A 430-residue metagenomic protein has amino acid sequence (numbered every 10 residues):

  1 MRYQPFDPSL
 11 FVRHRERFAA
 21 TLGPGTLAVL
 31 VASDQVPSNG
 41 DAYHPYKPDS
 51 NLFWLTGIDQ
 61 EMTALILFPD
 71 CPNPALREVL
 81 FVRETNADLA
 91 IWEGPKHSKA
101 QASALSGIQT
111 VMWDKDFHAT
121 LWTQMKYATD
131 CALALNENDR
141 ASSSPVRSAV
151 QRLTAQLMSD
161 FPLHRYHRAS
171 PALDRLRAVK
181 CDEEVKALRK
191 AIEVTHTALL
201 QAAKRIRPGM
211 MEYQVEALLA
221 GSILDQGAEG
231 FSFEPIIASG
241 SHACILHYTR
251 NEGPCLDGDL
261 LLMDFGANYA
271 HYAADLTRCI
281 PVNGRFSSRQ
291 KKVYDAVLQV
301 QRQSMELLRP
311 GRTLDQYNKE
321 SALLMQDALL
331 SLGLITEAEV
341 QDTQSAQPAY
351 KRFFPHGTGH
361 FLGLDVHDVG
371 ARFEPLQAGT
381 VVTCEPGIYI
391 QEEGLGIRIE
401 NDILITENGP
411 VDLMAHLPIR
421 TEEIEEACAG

Functional and structural regions predicted by a protein language model:
M1-G430: Active-site neighborhoods and metal-handling regions in enzymes and metal-associated proteins
